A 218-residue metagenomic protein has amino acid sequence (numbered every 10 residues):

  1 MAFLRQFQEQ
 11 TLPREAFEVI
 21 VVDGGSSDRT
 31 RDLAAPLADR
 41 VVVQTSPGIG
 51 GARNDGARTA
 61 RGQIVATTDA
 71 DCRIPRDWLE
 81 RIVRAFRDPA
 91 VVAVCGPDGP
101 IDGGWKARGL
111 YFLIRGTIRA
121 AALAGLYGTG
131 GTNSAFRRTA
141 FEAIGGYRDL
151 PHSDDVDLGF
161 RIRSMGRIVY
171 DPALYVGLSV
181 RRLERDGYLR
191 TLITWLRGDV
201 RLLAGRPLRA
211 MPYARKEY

Functional and structural regions predicted by a protein language model:
M1-Q10: Short, well-formed alpha-helical segments that are part of the catalytic scaffolds of diverse glycosyltransferases
D23-R31, C72: A conserved acidic beta->alpha catalytic loop
Q44-A60: Glycine-rich, basic loop-to-helix element that forms the pyrophosphate-binding segment of sugar-nucleotide handling
V65: Short aromatic/hydrophobic "clamp" motif used to bind/position activated sugar donors
D77-K106: Conserved donor NDP-sugar-binding/catalytic core segment of glycosyltransferases
G99-W105, T117-F136: A recurrent flexible, glycine/aromatic-enriched loop bordering the glycosyltransferase active site that acts as
H152-L158: Acidic donor-binding loop at a coil-to-helix junction in glycosyltransferase catalytic cores that engages
F160-G177: Catalytic donor-sugar/metal-binding loop of nucleotide-sugar-dependent glycosyltransferases
